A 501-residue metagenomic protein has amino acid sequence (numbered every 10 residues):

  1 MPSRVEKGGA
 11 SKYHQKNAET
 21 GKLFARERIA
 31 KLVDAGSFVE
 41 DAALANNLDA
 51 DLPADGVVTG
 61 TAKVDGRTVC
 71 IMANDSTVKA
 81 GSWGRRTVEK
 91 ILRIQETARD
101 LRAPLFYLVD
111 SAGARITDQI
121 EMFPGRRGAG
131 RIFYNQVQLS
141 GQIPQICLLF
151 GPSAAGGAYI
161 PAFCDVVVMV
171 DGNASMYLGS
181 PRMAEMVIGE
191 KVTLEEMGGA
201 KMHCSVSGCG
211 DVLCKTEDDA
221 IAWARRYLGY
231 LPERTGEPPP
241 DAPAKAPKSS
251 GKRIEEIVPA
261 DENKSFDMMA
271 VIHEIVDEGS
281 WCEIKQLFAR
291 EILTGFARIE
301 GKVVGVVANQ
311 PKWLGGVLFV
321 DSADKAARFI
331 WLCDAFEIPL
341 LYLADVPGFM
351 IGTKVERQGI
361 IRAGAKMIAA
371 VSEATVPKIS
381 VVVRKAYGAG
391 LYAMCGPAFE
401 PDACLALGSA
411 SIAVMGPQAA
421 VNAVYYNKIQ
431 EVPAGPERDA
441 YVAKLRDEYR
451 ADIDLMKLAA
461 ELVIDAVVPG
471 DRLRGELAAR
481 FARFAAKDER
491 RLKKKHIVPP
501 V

Functional and structural regions predicted by a protein language model:
M1-V501: Ligand-binding clefts of soluble mixed alpha/beta catalytic domains
